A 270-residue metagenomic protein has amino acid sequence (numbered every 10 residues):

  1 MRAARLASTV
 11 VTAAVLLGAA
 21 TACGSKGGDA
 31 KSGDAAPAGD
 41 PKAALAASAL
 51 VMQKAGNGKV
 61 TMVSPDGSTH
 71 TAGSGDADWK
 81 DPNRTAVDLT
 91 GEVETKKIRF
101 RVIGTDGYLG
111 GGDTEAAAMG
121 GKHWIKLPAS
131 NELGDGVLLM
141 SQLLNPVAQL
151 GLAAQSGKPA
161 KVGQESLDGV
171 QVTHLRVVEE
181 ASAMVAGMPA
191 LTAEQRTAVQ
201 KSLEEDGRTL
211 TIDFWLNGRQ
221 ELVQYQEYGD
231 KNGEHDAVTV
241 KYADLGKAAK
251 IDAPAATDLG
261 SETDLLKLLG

Functional and structural regions predicted by a protein language model:
R2-L6, G24-G270: Subset-of-secretome marker
R5-A14: Sec-dependent N-terminal signal peptides
A19-A22: C-terminal motif of bacterial Sec signal peptides marking the signal peptidase cleavage site
